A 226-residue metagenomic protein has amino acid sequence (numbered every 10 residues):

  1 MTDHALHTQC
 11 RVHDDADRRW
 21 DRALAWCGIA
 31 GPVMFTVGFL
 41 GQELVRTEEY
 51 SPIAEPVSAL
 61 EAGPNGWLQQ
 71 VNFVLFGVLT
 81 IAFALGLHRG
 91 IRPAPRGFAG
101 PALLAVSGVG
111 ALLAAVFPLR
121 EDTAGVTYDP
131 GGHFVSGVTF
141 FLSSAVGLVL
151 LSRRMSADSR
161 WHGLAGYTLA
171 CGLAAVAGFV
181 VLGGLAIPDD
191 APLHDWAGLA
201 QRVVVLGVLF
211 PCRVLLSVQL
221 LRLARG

Functional and structural regions predicted by a protein language model:
M1-A5: N-terminal acidic, proline/glycine-rich, low-complexity intrinsically disordered segments
L6-A224: Hydrophobic, aromatic-enriched alpha-helical segments typical of multi-pass transmembrane helices
